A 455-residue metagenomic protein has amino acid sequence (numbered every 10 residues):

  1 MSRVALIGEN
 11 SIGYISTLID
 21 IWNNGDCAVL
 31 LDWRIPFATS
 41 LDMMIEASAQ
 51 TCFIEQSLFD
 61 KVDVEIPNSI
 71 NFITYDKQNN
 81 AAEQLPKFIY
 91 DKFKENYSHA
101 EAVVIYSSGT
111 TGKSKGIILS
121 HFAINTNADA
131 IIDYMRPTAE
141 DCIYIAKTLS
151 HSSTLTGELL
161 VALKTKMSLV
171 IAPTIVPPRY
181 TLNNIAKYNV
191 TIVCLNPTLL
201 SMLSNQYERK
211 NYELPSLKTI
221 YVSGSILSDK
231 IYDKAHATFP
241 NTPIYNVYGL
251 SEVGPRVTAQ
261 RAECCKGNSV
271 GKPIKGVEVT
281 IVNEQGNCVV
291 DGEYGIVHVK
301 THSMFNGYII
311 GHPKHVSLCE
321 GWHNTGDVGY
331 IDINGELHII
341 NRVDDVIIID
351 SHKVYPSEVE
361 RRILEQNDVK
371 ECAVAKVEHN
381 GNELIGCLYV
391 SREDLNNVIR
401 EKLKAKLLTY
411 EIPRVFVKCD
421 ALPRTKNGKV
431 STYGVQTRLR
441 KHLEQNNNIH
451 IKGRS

Functional and structural regions predicted by a protein language model:
M1-I35, T148, K353: Conserved AMP-binding/adenylate-forming
E83-Y106, K113, R136-C142: Conserved pre-ATP/AMP-binding loop-to-beta segment of ANL
A102-D129: Conserved AMP-binding A3 loop
N125-C142, S152-T191: Conserved AMP-binding/adenylation subdomain of ANL enzymes
T191-L195, Q206-K266: Gly/Ser/Thr-rich phosphate-binding loop
V193, T301, V328-E411, T437: AMP-binding/adenylate-forming catalytic core of the ANL superfamily
K272-G276, N287-S317, H352-V354: Conserved ATP/PPi-binding loop(s) of AMP-dependent carboxylate-activating enzymes
L407-V430, K452-R454: AMP-binding/adenylate-forming catalytic domain of the ANL superfamily
